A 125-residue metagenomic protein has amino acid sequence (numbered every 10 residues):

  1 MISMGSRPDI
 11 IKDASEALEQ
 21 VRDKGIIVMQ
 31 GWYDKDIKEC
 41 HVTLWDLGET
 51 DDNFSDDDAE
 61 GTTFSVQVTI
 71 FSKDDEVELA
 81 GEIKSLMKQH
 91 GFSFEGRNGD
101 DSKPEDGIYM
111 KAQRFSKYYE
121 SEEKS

Functional and structural regions predicted by a protein language model:
M1-F54: Small/polar-rich, solvent-exposed N-terminal microdomains that initiate assembly or binding
M1-K12, E49-T63, R97-S125: Short, charged interaction patches at domain edges and termini
R22-D23, L86-F94: A common structural junction motif
I27-Q30, E95-G99: A short linear hydrophobic-aromatic micro-motif
E39-H41, S65-Q67, M110-A112: Broad gene-expression machinery/nucleic-acid interaction feature
H41-L44, D56-G61, Q89-G91: Short amphipathic alpha-helical segments, especially helix-boundary/capping motifs
L47, F71-K73, Y118: Beta-hairpin (beta-strand-turn-beta-strand) motif
G61-Q89: Mid-chain, well-packed structural core segment of small domains
